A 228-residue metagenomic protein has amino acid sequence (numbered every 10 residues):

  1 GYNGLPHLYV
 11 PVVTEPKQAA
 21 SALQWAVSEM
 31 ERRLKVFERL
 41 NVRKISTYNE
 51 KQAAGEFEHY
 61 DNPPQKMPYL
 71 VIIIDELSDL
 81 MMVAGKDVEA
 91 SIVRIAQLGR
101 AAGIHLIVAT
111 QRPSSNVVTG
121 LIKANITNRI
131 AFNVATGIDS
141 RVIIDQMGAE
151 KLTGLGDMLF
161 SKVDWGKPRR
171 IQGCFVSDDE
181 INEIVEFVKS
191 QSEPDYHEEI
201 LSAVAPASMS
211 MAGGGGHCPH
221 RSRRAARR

Functional and structural regions predicted by a protein language model:
G1-E15, S21-Q24, L121: P-loop NTPase switch/communication element
S21-R228: P-loop NTPase motor-domain active sites and their immediate coupling elements
